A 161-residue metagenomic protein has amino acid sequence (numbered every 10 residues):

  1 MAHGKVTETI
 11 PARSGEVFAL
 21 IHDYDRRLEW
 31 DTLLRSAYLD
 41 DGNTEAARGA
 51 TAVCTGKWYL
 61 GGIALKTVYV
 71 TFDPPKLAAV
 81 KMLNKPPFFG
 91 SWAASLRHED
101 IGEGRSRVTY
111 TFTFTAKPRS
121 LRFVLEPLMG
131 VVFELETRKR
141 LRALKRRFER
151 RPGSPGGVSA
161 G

Functional and structural regions predicted by a protein language model:
M1-T44, S159-G161: Hydrophobic ligand-binding cavity/cleft-lining segments
H3-K5, G62-T67, F89-A94: Short, surface-exposed coil-to-beta transition loops
T7-P11, Y38, V68, K81 (+2 more regions): Generic structural detector for well-ordered beta-strands
A19-R26, G130, R146-R150: Short, intrinsically disordered, mixed-charge
Y38-P87, E103-R107, K139-G161: Glycine-rich portal/gate segments that line the openings of hydrophobic small-molecule binding cavities
M82-L135, P155: Beta-strand/loop substructures that line and gate deep hydrophobic ligand-binding cavities in soluble
